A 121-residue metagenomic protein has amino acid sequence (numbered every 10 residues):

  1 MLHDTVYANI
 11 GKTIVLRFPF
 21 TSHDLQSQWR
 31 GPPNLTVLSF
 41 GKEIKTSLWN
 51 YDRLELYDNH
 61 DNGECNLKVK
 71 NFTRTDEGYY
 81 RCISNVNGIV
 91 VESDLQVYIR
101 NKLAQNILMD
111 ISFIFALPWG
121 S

Functional and structural regions predicted by a protein language model:
M1-T5, P32: Surface-exposed, proline-enriched loop/turn segments that connect beta strands in immunoglobulin-like
A8-T13, H60-E64, N71-C82: Solvent-exposed loop/turn motifs of extracellular immunoglobulin-like beta-sandwich domains
T13-T21: Short edge beta-strand/loop segments characteristic of extracellular beta-sandwich folds
F18, W29-R30, Y80-C82: Core motif of extracellular immunoglobulin-like domains
T21-R53: N-terminal V-set
L48, D61-N62, T73, N85-N87 (+1 more regions): Type I single-pass or GPI-anchored cell-surface glycoprotein architecture
T75, Y79-L103: Extracellular/luminal immunoglobulin-like beta-sandwich modules
